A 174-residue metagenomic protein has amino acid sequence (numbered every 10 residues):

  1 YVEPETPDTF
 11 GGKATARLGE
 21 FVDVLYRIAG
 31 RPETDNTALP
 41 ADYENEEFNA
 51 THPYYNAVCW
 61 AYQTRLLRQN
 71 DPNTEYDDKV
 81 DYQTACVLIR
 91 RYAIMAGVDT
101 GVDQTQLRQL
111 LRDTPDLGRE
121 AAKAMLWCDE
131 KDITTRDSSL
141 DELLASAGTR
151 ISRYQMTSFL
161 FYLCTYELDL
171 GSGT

Functional and structural regions predicted by a protein language model:
V2-V22, Y26-Y55, Q63-Q83, Y92-A122 (+2 more regions): Feature responds to low-complexity, polar/acidic, surface-exposed segments characteristic of secreted/exported proteins
A57, D129-I133: Short, charged, amphipathic alpha-helices and their helix-cap/turn boundaries
Y62-Q63, D129: Alpha-helix C-terminal capping/helix-coil junction sites
R153: Contiguous, function-dense segments enriched for cysteine-driven chemistry and partner/ligand-binding capacity
